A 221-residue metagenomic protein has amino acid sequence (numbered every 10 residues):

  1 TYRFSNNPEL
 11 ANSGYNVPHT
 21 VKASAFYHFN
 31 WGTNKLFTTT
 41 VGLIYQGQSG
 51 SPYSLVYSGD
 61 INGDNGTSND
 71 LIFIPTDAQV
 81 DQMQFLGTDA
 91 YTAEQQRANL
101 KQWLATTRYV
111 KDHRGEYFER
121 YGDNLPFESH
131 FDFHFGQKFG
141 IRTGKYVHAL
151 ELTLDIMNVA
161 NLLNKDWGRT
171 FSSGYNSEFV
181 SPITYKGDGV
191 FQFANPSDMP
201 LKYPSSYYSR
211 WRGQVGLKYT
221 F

Functional and structural regions predicted by a protein language model:
T1-S54: Gram-negative outer-membrane beta-barrel transporters
S13-P18, D123-E128, N164, S205-S209: Short sequence motifs at beta-strands and strand-loop junctions characteristic of Gram-negative outer-membrane
P18, N30-L36, Q48, E128 (+3 more regions): Outer-membrane beta-barrel channels and translocator barrels
V21-A23, F37-L43, F133, L150-L154 (+1 more regions): Transmembrane beta-strands of outer-membrane beta-barrel proteins
Y27-F29, Q137-F139, Y219: Residue-level signature of outer-membrane beta-barrel architecture
F29, Y45-P52, H130, I156-L163 (+1 more regions): Transmembrane beta-strands of outer-membrane beta-barrel pores
T40-G144, E151, N176-S205: Extracytoplasmic gating/loop element in the C-terminal half of outer-membrane beta-barrel translocons and assembly
Y208-F221: Outer-membrane beta-barrel "beta-signal"
